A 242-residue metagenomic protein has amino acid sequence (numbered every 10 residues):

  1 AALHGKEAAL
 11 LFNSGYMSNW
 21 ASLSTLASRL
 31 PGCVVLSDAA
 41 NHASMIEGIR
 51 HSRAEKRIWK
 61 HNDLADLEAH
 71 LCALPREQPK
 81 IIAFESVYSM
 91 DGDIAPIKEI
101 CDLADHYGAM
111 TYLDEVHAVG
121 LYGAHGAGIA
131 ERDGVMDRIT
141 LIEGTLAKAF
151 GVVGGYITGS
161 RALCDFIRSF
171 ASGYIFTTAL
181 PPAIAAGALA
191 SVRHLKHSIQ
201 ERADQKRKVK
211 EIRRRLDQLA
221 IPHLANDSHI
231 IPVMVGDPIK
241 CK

Functional and structural regions predicted by a protein language model:
A1-A21: Short loop-beta-helix segment that forms the pyridoxal 5′-phosphate
S14, L36-S52: Substrate-binding/gating loop at the entrance of the active-site cleft, primarily in PLP-dependent aminotransferase-like
S22-A43: Conserved PLP-anchoring active-site segment centered on the Schiff-base-forming lysine
S52, H106-Y107, L219: Helix C-cap/helix->beta junction micro-motif
R57, H61-L113: Active-site phosphate-binding strand-loop segment of PLP-dependent enzymes
H125, E131-F166: Active-site PLP attachment segment
A183-A203, R214-L219: Amphipathic alpha-helix from the class-I
R202-K210, Q218-K242: Conserved PLP-binding catalytic core of the aspartate aminotransferase-like
